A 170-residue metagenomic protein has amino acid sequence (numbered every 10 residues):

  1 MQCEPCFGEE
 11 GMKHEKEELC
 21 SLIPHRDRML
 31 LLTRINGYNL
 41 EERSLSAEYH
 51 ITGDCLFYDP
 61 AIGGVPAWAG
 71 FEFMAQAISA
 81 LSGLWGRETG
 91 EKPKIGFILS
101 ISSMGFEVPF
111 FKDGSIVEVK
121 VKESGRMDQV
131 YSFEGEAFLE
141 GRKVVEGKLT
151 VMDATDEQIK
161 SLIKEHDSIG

Functional and structural regions predicted by a protein language model:
E4, A80-E118: Hydrophobic beta-strand-centered segment that forms part of the acyl-chain substrate-binding groove
C6-G11, A80-G83, K112-S115, K122-G170: HotDog/MaoC-like acyl-thioester-processing domains
H14-R26: Short aromatic-glycine motifs in intrinsically disordered, low-complexity regions
D27-V65: Catalytic strand-loop segment that frames the active site of acyl-thioester-processing enzymes
M29-L31, V117, Y131: Hydrophobic core residues within well-ordered beta-strands of beta-rich domains
R34-N39, S103, V108, E123-G125 (+1 more regions): A residue-level detector for short acidic-glycine micro-motifs
I62-A80, I95-G96: Compact, glycine-rich, soluble single-domain proteins
